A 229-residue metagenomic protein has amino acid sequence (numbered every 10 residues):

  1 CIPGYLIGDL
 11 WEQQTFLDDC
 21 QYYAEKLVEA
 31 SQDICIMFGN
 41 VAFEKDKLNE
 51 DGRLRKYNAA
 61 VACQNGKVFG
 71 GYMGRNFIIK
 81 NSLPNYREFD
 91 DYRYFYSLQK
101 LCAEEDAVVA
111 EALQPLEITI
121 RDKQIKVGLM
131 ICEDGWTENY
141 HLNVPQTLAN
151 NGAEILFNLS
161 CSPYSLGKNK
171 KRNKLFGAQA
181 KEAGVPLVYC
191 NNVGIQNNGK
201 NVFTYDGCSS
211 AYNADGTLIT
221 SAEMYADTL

Functional and structural regions predicted by a protein language model:
C1-L229: Enzyme catalytic cores with a strong preference for nitrogen-chemistry domains
